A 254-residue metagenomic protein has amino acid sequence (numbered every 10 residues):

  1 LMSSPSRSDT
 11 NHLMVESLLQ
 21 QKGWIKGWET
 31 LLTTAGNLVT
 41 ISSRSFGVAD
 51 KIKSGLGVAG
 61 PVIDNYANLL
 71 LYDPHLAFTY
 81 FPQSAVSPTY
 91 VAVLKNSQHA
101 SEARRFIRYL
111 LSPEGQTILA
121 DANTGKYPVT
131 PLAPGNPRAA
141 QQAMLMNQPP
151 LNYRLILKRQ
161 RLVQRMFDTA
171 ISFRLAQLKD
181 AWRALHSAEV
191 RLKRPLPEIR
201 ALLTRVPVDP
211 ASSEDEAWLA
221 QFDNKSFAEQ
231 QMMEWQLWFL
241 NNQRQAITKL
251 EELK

Functional and structural regions predicted by a protein language model:
L1-L56: Extracytoplasmic ligand-binding site segments that recognize negatively charged/polar headgroups
S3, Y109-P131: Periplasmic-binding protein-like
S6-T10, N65-N68, Q83-V86, Q98: Solvent-exposed loop/turn segments at secondary-structure junctions within structured extracellular/periplasmic domains
K53, G57-L76: A ligand-binding cleft/hinge motif common to bilobed small-molecule-binding domains
P74-A85: Short beta-strand->loop
V86-E102, I118-L119: A bilobed periplasmic-binding-protein/Venus flytrap-type ligand-binding module shared by bacterial periplasmic
G125-R205: Long, aromatic- and glycine/proline-rich binding clefts that accommodate carbohydrate-like moieties
A184-K254: C-terminal non-catalytic accessory extensions
